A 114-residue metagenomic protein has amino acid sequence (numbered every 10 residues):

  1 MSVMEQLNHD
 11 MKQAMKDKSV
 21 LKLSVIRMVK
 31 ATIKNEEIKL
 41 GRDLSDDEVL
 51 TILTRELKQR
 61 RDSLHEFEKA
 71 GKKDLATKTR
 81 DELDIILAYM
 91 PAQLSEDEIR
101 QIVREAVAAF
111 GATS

Functional and structural regions predicted by a protein language model:
S2-S114: N-terminal cationic and glycine-rich segments that engage phosphates or anionic surfaces
